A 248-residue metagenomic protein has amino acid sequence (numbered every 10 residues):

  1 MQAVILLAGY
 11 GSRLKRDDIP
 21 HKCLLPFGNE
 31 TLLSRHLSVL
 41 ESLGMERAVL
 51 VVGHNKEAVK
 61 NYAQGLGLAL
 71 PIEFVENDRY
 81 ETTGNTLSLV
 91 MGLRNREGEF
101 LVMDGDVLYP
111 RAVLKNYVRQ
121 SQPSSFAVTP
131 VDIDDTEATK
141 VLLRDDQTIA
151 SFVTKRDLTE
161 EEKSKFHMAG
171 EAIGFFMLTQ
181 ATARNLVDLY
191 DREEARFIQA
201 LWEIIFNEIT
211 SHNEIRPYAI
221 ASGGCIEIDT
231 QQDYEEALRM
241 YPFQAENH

Functional and structural regions predicted by a protein language model:
M1-D17: N-terminal nucleotide-binding beta1-loop-alpha1 segment
Q2-I5, E30-F100, E194-R196: Conserved N-terminal catalytic core of the sugar/cofactor nucleotidyltransferase
C23, P71-E73, T148, E214-R216: Conserved beta-strand segments of alpha/beta enzyme cores
L24, V141-L143, P217: A structural signal for short hydrophobic beta-strand segments in well-ordered beta-sheet cores
R35, A58-N61, M91, A112 (+4 more regions): Phosphate- and divalent-cation-binding pockets in alpha/beta enzyme and binding domains that engage nucleotide-derived
G67-R144: Conserved beta-loop-beta/alpha segment of the NTase-like Rossmann-fold superfamily that binds/positions NTPs
P110-R192: Conserved core of the sugar-phosphate nucleotidyltransferase
H167-H248: Conserved alpha/beta core of the MobA/IspD/sugar-nucleotide pyrophosphorylase nucleotidyltransferase superfamily
